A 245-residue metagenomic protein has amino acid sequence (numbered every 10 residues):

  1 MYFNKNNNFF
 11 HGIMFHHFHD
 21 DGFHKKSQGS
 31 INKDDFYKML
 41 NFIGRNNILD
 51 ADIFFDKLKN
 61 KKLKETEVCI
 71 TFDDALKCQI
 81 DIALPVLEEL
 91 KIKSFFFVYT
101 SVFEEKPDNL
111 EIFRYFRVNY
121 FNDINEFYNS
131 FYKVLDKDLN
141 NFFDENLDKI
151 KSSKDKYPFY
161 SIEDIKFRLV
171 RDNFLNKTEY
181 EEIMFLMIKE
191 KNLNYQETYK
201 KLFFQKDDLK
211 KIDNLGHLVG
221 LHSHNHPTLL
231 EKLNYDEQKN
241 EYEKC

Functional and structural regions predicted by a protein language model:
Y2-V68, E88, V98-N141, E145: N-terminal pre-catalytic segment of deacetylase/amide-hydrolase enzymes
H16, H222, H226: Histidine-centered divalent metal-coordination motifs
G44, V86-K91, F203-G220: Acidic (Asp/Glu)-rich catalytic clusters
C69-I70, L218: Hydrophobic "anchor" residues on beta-strands that sit immediately upstream of conserved functional sites
T71, Q79-A83: Membrane-embedded segments
F72-A75, S223: Active-site metal-binding loops of divalent metal-dependent hydrolases
K106-L215: Extended, charge-rich helix/loop segments that form flexible, surface "patches" used to engage negatively charged
Y195, F204-L215, N225-C245: Alpha-helical scaffold elements lining the catalytic groove of polysaccharide deacetylases
